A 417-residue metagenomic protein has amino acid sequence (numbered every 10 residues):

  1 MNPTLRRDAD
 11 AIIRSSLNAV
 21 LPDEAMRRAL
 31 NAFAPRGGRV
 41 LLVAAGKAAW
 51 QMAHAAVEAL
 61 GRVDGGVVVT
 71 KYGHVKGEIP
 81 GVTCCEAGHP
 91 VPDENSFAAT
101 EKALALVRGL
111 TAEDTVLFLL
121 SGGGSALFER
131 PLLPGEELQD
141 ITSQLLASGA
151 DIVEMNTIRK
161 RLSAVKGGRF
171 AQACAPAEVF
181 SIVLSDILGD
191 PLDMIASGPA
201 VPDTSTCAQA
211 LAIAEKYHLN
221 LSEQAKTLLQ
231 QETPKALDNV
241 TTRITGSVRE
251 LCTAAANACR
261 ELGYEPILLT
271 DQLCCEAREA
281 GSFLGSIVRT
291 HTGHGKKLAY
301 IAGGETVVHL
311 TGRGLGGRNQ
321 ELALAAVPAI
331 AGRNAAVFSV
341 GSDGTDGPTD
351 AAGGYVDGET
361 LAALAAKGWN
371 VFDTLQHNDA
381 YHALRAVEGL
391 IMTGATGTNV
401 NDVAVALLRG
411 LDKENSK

Functional and structural regions predicted by a protein language model:
M1-V43, Q51-M52: An N-terminal, well-structured beta->alpha segment
V43-A45, V67-T70, L117-G122, S181-I187 (+3 more regions): Short beta-strand segments
A55-G65, I79-T83, L104-R108, P131-Q144 (+4 more regions): A glycine- and small-aliphatic-rich helix-loop capping segment at beta-alpha/alpha-beta transitions that lines
K71-E113, E154, I158-R159: Glycine-rich oxoanion-binding loops at beta->alpha junctions
P134-N220: Internal gly/pro-rich beta-alpha loop/helix module that stabilizes soluble enzyme cofactors or their anionic handles
A177-F180, P202-F283, I287: Accessory alpha-helical/coil subdomains and C-terminal extensions that flank or cap enzyme catalytic cores
G263-S339, G347-P348: Active-site segments that bind and position negatively charged phosphate/pyrophosphate groups
L324-K417: Internal helix-turn-beta structural module
